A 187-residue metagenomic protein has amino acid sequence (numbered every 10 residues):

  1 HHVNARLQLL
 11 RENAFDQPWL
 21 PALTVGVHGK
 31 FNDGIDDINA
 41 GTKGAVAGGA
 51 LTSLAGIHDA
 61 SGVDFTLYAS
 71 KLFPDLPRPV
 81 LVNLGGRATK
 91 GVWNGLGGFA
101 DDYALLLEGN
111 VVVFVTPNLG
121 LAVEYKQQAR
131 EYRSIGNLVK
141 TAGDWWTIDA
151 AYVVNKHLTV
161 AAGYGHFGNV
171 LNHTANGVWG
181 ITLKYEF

Functional and structural regions predicted by a protein language model:
H1-L7, V63-L67, L105-G109, L119 (+2 more regions): Hydrophobic, lipid-facing positions within transmembrane beta-strands of outer-membrane proteins
H1-Y103: Outer-membrane pore/translocation modules
V3, Y152, L158, T174-F187: Outer-membrane beta-barrel "beta-signal"
L9-N13, W19, F73-P77, V113-L119 (+3 more regions): Outer-membrane beta-barrel strand-turn architecture
L23-G29, V82-A88, G109, V123-Q127 (+1 more regions): Transmembrane beta-barrel strands of outer-membrane/channel proteins
G34-I38, G91-G95, R130-I135, N169-T174: Outer-membrane beta-barrel proteins
A55-S61, G97-A104, G136-D144, L171-G177: Replace "Gram-negative outer membrane beta-barrel proteins" with "bacterial and organellar outer membrane beta-barrel
N110-T159: Glycine/small-residue-rich hydrophobic helix-like segments
